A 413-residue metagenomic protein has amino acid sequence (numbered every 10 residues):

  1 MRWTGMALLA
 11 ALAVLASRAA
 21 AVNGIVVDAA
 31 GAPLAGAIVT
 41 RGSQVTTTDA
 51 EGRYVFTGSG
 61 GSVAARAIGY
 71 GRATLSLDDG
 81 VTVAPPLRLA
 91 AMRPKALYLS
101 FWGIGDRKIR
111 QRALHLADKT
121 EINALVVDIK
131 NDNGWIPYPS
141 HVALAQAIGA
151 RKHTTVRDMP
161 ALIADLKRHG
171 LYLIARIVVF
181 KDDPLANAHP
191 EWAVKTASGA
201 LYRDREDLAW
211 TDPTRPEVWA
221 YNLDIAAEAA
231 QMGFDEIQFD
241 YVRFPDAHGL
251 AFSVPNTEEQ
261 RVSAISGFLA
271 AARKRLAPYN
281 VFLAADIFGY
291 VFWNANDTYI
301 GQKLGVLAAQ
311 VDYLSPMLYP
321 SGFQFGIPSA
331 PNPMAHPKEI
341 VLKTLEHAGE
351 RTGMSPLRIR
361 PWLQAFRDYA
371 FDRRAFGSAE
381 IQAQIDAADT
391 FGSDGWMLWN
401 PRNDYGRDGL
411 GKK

Functional and structural regions predicted by a protein language model:
N23-A35: Structural motif
A35, S43-T57: Short, acidic Ser/Thr/Gly-rich low-complexity loop/linker segments typical of extracellular and cell-surface proteins
A64-S76: A short, solvent-exposed loop/turn motif at the edges and junctions of modular extracellular/periplasmic domains
S76-P94: Extracellular beta-sheet/turn segments enriched in Thr/Pro/Gly and aliphatic residues
M92-G105, F180-Q231, Q382: Active-site-adjacent "subsite" loops/lids of carbohydrate-active enzymes
I109-W135, A230-E236, Q310-Y313, A388-G395: Catalytic domains of carbohydrate-active enzymes, especially glycoside hydrolases
Y172-D182, Q238-F239, Q260-I300, V341 (+1 more regions): Aromatic-lined carbohydrate-recognition surfaces of secreted/lumenal glycan-active proteins
V311-F323, M334-L342, H347-A348, T352-K413: Substrate-binding cleft of secreted/luminal carbohydrate-active enzymes
